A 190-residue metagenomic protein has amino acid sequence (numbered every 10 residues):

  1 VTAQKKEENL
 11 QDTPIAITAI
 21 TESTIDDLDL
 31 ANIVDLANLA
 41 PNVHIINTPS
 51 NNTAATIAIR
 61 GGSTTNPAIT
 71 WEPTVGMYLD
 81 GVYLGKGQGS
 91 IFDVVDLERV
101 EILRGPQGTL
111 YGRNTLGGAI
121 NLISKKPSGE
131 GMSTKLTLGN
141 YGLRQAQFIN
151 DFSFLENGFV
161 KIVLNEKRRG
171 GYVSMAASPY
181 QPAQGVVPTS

Functional and structural regions predicted by a protein language model:
V1-G129: Acidic, small-polar-rich N-terminal luminal/periplasmic segments of exported/outer-membrane proteins
D29, T53, T64-T65, A177-T189: Short alpha-helix boundary/capping motifs
T74, K86, V95-E98, R104 (+1 more regions): Outer-membrane beta-barrel translocator/receptor signature
